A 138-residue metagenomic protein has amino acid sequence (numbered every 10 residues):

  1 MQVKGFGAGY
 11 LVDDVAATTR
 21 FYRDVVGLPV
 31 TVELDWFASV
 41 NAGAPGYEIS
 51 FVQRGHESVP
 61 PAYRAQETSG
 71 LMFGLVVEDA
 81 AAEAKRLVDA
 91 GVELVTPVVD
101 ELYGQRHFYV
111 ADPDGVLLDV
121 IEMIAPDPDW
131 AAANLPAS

Functional and structural regions predicted by a protein language model:
M1-F6, P29-L75, A84-A111, M123-S138: Vicinal oxygen chelate
T18-R23, L87, G115: Conserved active-site tyrosine of GNAT-family acetyltransferases
D119-V120: Short glycine-/small-residue motifs
